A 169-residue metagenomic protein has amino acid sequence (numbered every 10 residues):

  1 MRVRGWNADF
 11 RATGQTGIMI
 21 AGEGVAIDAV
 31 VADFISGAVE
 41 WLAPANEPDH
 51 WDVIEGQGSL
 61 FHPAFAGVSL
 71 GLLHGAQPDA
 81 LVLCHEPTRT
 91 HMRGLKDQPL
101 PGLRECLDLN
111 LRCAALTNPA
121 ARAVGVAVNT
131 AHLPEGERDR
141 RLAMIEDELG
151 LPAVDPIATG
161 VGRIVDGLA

Functional and structural regions predicted by a protein language model:
M1-A169: Flexible phosphate-sensing "switch/lid" loops adjacent to ATP/NTP-binding sites across phosphate-transfer
